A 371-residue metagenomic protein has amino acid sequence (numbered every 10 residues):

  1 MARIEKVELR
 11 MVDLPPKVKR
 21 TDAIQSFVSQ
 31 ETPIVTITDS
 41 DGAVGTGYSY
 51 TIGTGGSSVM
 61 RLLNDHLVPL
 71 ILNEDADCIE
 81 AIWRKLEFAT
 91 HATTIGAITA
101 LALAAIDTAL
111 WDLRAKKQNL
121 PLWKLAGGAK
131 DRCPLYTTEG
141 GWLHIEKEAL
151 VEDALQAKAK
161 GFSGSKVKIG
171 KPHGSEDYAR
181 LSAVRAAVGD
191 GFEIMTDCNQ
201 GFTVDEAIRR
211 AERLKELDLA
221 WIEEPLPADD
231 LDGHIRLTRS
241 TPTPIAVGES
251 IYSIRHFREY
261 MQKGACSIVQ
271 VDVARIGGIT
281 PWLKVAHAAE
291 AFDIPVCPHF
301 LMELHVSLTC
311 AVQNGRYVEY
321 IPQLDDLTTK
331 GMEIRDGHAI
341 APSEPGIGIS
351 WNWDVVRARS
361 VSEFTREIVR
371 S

Functional and structural regions predicted by a protein language model:
M1-D41, T46, Y50-I52, Q323-D325: Structured beta-strand/loop patches that form or line metal/cofactor-binding pockets in enzymes
A2, V7-L14, S26, C297-S371: Flexible C-terminal active-site loop/helix
I4, G42, L67, I106 (+8 more regions): Conserved, mostly hydrophobic/aromatic
K6, T38-K117: Metal- or metallocofactor-binding catalytic centers and their adjacent structured scaffolds across diverse enzyme
G55-M60, R258-K263, P281-K284, M302-N314 (+1 more regions): Histidine/acidic-residue-rich catalytic or RNA/ligand-binding cores of hydrolases and nuclease-related proteins
T93, Q118-L143, R180, G189-G191: N-terminal small/glycine-rich loop or linker at the start of catalytic domains across soluble metabolic enzymes
C133-A149, C198-T203, A246: Active-site mouth loops of central-metabolism enzymes
V167-H299: Catalytic core of soluble alpha/beta enzymes
